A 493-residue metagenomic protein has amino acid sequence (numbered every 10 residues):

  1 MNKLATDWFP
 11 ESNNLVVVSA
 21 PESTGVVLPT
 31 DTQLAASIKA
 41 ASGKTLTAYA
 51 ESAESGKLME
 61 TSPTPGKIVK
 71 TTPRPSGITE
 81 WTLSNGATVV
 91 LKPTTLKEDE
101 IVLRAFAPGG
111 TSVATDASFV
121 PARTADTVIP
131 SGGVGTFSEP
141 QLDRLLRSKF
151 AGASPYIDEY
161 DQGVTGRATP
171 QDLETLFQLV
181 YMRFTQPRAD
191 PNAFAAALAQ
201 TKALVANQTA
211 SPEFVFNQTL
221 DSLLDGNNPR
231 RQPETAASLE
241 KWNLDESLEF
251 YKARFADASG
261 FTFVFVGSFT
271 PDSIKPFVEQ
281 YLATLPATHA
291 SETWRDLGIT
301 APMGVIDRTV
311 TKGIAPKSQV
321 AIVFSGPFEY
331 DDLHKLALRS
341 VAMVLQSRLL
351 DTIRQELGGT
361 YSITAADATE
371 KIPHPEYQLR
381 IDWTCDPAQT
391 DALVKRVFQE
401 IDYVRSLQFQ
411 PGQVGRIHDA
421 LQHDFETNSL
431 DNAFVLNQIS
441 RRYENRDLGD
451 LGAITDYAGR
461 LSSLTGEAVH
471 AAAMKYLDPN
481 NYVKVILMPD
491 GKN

Functional and structural regions predicted by a protein language model:
N2-T115, E249, T262-V264, F269-K312 (+4 more regions): Proteolytic maturation boundary segments
N14-A20, K97-P130, V134-Q186, A196-A206 (+5 more regions): M16 family metallopeptidases and their MPP-like homologs
L91-K92, A151-P155, E249-K252, D307-T311 (+1 more regions): Short beta-strand/turn micro-motifs at beta-sheet edges
L239-N243, S247: Alpha-helical scaffold elements lining the catalytic groove of polysaccharide deacetylases
